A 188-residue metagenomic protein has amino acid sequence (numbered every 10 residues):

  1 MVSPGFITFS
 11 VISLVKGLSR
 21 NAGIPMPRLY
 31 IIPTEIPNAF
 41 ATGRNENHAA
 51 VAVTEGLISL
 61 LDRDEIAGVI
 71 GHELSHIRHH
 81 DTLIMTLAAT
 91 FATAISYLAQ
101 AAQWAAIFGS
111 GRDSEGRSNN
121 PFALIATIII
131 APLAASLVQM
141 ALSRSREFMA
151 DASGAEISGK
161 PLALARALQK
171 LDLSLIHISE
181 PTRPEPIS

Functional and structural regions predicted by a protein language model:
M1-F122, L133-S179, R183, S188: Polar-ligand-bearing catalytic/cofactor-coordination segments of membrane-embedded or membrane-tethered inner-membrane
I125-I129: Hydrophobic alpha-helical transmembrane segments
